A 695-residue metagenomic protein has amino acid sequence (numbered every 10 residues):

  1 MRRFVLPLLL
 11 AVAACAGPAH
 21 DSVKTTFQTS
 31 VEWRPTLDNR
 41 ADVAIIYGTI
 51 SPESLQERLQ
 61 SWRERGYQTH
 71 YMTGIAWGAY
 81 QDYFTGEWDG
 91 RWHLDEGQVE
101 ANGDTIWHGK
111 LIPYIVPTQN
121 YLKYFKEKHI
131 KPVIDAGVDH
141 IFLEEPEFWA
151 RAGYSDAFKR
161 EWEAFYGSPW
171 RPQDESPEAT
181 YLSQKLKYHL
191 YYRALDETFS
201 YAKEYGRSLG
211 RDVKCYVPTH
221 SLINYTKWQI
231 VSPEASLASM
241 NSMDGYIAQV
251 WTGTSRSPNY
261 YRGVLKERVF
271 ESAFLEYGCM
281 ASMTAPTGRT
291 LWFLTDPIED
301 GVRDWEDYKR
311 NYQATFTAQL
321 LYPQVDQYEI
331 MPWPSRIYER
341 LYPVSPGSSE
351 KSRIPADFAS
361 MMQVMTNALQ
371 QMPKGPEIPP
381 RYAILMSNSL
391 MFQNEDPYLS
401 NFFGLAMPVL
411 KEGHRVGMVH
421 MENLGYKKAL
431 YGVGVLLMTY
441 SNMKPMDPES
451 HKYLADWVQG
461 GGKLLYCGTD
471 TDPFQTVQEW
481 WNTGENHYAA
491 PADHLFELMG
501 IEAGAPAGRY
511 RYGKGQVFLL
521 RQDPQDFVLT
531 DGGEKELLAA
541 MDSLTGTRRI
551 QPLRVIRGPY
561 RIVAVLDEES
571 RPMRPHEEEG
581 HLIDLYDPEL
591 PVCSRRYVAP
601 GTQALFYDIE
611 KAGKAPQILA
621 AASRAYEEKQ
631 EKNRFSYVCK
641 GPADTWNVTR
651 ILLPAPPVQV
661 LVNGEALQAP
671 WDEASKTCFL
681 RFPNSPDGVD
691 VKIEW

Functional and structural regions predicted by a protein language model:
L8-A16: Hydrophobic h-region of N-terminal signal peptides that target proteins for export in Gram-negative bacteria
D21-R65, P132-H140, N241-Y246, T315-Q327 (+2 more regions): Catalytic domains of carbohydrate-active enzymes, especially glycoside hydrolases
V23-T29, H70-G74, F142-E145, Y181-I230 (+4 more regions): Aromatic-lined carbohydrate-recognition surfaces of secreted/lumenal glycan-active proteins
A41-I50, I106-F125, S176-A194, S221 (+4 more regions): The substrate-binding groove and active-site-proximal loops of carbohydrate-active enzymes, especially glycoside
E53-H108, H140-A150, G206-V217: Glycine-rich, aromatic-flanked loop segments that form ligand/cofactor-binding clefts across common enzyme folds
Y71, I75-A136, W170-Y188, Y192 (+1 more regions): Active-site-adjacent "subsite" loops/lids of carbohydrate-active enzymes
D212-G404, A505, F518-Q522, F527-T530 (+1 more regions): Hydrophobic targeting/anchoring helices
K444-R634, V638, T649-L652: A conserved amphipathic helix/loop scaffold that creates a polar/acidic microenvironment used either to coordinate
